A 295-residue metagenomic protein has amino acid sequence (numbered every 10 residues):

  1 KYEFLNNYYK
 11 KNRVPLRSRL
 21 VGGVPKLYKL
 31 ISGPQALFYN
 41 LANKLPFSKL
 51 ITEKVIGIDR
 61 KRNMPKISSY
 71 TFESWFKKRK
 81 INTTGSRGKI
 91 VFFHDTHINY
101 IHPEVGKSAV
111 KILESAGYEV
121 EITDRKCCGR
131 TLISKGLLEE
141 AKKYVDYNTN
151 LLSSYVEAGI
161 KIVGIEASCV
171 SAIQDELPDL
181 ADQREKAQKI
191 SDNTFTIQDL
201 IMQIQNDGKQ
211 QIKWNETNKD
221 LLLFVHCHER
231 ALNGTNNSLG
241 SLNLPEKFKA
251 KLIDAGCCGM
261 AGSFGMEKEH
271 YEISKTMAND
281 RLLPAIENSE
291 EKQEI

Functional and structural regions predicted by a protein language model:
Y2-I295: Iron-sulfur cluster-binding electron-transfer modules in prokaryotic oxidoreductases
